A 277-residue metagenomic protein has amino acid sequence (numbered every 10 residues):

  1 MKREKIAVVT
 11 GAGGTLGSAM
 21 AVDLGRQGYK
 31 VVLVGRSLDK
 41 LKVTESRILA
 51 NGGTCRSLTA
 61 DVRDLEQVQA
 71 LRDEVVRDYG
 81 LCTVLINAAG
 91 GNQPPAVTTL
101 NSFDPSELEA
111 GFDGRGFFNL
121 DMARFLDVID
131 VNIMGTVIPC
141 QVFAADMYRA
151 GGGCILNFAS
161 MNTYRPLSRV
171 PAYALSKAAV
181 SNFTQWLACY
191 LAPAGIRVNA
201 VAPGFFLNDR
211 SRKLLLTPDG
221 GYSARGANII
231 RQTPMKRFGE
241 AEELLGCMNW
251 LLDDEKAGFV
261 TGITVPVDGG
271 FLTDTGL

Functional and structural regions predicted by a protein language model:
G13-T15: Conserved glycine-rich cofactor-binding loop
Y29-V43: Conserved glycine-rich Rossmann-like NAD(P)H-binding loop of the short-chain dehydrogenase/reductase
T83, S102-I138, G152, L156 (+2 more regions): Catalytic Tyr-X3-Lys loop
C140, S176: Active-site helix of classical SDR
A145, C189-Y190: Alpha-helical segment proximal to the catalytic Tyr-Lys
S160: Residue(s) in the substrate-gating loop at a strand-loop-helix junction that position the organic substrate next
R165, N249, E255-L277: Short C-terminal tail/terminal secondary-structure segment of NAD(P)H-dependent dehydrogenase/reductase domains
A192, R197, F259-T261: Short, small/polar-rich loop/turn modules that mediate ligand/substrate recognition or access, typified
